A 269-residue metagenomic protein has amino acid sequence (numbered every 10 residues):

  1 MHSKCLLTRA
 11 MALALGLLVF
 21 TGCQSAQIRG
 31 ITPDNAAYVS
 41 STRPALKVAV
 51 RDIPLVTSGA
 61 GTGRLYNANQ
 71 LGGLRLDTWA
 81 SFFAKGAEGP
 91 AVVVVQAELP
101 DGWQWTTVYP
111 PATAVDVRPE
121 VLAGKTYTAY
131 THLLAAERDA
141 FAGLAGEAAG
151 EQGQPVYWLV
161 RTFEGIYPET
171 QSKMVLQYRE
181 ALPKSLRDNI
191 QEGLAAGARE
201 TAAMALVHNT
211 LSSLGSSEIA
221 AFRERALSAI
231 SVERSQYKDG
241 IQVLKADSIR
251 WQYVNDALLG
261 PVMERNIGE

Functional and structural regions predicted by a protein language model:
H2-M11: Bacterial N-terminal signal peptides that target proteins for export
L13, P44, I166-P168: Generic marker of residues within folded, mature protein domains
V19-G22: C-terminal motif of bacterial Sec signal peptides marking the signal peptidase cleavage site
S25-E120: N-terminal Sec/ER secretory leader and immediately downstream segment of secreted/extracellular precursors
P54, L176-E269: Surface-exposed amphipathic alpha-helical segments
T107-A196, S248-G268: Signature of long, low-cysteine stretches enriched in small and polar/charged residues
